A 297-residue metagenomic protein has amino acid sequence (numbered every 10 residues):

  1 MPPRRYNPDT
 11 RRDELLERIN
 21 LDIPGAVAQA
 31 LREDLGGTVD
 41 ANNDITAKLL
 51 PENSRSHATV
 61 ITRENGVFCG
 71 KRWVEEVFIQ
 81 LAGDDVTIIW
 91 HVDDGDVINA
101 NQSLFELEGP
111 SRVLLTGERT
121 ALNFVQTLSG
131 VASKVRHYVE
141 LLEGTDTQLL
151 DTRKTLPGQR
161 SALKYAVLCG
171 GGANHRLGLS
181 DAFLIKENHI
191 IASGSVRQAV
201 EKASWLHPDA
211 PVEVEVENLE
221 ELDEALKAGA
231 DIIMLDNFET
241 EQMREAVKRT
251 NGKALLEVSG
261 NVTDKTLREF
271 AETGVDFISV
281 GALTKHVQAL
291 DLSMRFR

Functional and structural regions predicted by a protein language model:
P2-A228, I232, R244-R249, L255-E257 (+2 more regions): Acidic/glycine-rich phosphate/pyrophosphate-binding loops and surrounding catalytic core that coordinate Mg2+
N237, G260, A282: Short secondary-structure boundary segments
S293-R297: Active-site loop ensemble at the mouth of alpha/beta enzyme cores that anchors a bound cofactor
